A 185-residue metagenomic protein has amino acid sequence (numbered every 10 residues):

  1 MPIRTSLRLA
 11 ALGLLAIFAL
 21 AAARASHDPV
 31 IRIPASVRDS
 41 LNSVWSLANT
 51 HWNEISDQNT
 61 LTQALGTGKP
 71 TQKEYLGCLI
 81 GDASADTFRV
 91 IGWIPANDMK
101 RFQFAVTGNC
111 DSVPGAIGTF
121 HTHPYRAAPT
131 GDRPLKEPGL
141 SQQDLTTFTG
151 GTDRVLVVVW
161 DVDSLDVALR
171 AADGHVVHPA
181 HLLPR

Functional and structural regions predicted by a protein language model:
P2-A11: Bacterial N-terminal signal peptides that target proteins for export
A10-A19: Bacterial N-terminal signal peptides
A21-A116, Y125-R185: Conserved beta-strand-loop surface patch within small alpha/beta domains used for substrate/adaptor or ligand engagement
T122: Conserved residues at the C-terminal ends of beta-strands
